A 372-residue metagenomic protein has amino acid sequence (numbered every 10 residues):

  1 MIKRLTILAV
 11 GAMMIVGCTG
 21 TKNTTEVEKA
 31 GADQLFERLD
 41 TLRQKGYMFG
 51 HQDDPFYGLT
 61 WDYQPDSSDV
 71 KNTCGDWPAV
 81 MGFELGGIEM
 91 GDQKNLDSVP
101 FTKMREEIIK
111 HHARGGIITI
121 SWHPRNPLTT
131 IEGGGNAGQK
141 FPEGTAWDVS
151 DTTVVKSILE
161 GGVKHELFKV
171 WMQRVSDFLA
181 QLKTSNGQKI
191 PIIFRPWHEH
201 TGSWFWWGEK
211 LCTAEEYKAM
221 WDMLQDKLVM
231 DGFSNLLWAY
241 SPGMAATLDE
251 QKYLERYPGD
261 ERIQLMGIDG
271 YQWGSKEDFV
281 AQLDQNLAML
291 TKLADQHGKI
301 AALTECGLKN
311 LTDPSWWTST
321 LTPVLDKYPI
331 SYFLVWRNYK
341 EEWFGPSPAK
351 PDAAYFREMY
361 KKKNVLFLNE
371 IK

Functional and structural regions predicted by a protein language model:
I15-G17: C-terminal motif of bacterial Sec signal peptides marking the signal peptidase cleavage site
T21-G86, G91-S98, N364, I371: N-terminal module-boundary/linker segments of secreted carbohydrate-active enzymes
D33-Q34, W61-V70, T102-R105, V175-F178 (+3 more regions): Alpha-helical scaffolding within the catalytic cores of extracellular/periplasmic polymer-degrading hydrolases
Y47-D53, K299-K372: Substrate-binding cleft of secreted/luminal carbohydrate-active enzymes
G50-Q52, P191, R195-W197, W221-Q251 (+2 more regions): Aromatic-lined carbohydrate-recognition surfaces of secreted/lumenal glycan-active proteins
P55-Q64, I88-T102, G243-Q251, Y271-D284 (+2 more regions): Acidic-and-aromatic substrate-binding clefts and catalytic sites of carbohydrate-active enzymes
M81-F83, Y253-V280, W336-N338: Aromatic- and acid-rich polysaccharide-binding/catalytic face of secreted or lumenal carbohydrate-active enzymes
M90-D226, M230-F233: Substrate-binding cleft of extracellular glycoside hydrolase catalytic domains
